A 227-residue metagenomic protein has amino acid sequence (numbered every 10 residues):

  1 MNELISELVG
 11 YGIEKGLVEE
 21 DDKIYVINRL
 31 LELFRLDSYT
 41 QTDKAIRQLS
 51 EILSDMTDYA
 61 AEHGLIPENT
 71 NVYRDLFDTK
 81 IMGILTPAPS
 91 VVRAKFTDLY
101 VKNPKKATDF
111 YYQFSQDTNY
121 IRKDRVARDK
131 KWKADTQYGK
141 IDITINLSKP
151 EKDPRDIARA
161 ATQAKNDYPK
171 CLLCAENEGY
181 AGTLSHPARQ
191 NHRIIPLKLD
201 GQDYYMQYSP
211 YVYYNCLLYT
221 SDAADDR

Functional and structural regions predicted by a protein language model:
M1-L218: Active-site microenvironments that recognize anionic phosphate/pyrophosphate groups
Y219-D226: Conserved small/polar residues in nucleotide/adenosyl-binding loops
